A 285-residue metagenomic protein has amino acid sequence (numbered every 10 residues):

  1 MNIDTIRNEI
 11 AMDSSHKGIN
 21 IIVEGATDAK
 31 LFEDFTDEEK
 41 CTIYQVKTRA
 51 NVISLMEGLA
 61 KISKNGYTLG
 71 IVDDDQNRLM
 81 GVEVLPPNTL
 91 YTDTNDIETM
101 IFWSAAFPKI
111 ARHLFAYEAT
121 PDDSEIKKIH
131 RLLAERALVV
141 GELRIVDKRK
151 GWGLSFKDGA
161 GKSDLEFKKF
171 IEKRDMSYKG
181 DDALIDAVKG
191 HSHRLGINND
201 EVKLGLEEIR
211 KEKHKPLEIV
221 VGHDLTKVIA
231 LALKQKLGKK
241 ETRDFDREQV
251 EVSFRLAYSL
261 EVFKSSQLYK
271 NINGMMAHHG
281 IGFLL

Functional and structural regions predicted by a protein language model:
M1-L285: Acidic, divalent-metal-binding catalytic cores of TOPRIM and closely related two-metal-ion phosphodiester/pyrophosphate
